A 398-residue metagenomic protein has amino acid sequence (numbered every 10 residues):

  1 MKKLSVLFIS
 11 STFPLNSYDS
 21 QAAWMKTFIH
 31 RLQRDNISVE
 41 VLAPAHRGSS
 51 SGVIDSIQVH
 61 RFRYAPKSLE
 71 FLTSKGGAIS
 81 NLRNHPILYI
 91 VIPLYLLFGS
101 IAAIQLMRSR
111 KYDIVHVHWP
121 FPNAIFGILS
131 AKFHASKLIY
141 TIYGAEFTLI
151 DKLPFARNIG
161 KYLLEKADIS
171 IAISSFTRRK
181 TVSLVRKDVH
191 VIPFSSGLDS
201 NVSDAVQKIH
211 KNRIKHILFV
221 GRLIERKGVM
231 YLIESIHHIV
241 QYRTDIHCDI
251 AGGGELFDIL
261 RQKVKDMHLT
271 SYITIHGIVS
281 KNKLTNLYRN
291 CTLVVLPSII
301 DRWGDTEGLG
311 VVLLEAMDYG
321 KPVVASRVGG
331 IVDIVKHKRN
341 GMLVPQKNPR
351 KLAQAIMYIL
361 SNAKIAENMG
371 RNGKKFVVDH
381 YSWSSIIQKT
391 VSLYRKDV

Functional and structural regions predicted by a protein language model:
M1-R63: N-terminal subdomain of nucleotide-sugar transferases
A23, K215, F219-H238, E255-R261 (+3 more regions): A conserved mid-protein helix/loop that constitutes part of the nucleotide-sugar donor-binding site
A43, H60-R63, Y140-Y143, R157-D204 (+1 more regions): Donor nucleotide-sugar binding/catalytic pocket of nucleotide-sugar-dependent glycosyltransferases
I259-N282: Nucleotide-activated donor-binding/catalytic signature segment of Leloir-type glycosyltransferases, i.e., the conserved
R289-G304, K321: Acidic donor-binding loop of glycosyltransferase active sites
L313, D318, P322-A325, V335: Short hydrophobic beta-strand element within catalytic cores of glycosyltransferases and related nucleotide-activated
I334-K338, M342-P349, Y358-K364: Conserved acidic donor-binding segment of nucleotide-sugar-dependent glycosyltransferases
K351, Y358, I365-H380, K389-S392: A short, well-ordered alpha-helix in the C-terminal region of glycosyltransferases
